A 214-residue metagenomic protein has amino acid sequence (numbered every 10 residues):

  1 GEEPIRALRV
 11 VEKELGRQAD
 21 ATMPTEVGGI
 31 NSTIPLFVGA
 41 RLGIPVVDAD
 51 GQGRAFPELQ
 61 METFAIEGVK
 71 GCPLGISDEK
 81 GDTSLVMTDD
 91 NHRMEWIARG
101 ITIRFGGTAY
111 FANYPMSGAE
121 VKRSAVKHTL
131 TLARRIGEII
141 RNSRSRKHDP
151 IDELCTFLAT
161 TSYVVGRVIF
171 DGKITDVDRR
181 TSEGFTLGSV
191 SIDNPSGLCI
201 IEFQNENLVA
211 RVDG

Functional and structural regions predicted by a protein language model:
G1-D20: Glycine-rich oxoanion-binding loops at beta->alpha junctions
P4-I5, T25-L36, G53-E58: Short glycine/serine/threonine-rich phosphate/pyrophosphate-binding segments that cradle anionic phosphate groups
E14-L15, I34-P45: Alpha-helix C-terminal capping segments
R17-I30, P45-A49: A short, small-residue-rich loop immediately preceding and capping a beta-strand
R41-Q60: Short, acidic/small-residue loops that bind anionic groups at enzyme active sites
M61-I101: A structural-propensity feature for long, helix-poor, extended segments
R135-S189: Oxyanion-binding "anion nests"
D171-G214: C-terminal non-catalytic interaction/assembly regions of soluble proteins
